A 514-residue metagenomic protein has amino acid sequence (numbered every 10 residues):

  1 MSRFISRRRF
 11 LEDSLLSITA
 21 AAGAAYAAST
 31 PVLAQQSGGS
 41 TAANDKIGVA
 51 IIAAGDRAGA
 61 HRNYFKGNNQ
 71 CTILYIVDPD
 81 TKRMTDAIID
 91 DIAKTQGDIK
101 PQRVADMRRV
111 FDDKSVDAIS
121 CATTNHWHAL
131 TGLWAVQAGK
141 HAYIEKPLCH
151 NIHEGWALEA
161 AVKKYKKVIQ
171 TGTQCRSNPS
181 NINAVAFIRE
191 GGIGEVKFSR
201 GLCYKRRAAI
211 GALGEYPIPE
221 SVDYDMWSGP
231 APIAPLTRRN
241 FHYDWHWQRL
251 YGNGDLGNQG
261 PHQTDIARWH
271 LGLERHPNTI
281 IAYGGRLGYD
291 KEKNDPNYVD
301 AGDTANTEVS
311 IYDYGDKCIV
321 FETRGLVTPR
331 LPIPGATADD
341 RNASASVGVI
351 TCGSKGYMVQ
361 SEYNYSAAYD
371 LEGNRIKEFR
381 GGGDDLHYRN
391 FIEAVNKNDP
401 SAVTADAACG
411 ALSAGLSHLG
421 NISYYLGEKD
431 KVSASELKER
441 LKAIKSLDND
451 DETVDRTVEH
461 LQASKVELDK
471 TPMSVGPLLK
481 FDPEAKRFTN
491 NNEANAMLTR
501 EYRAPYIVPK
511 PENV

Functional and structural regions predicted by a protein language model:
S2-H141, W156-V168: N-terminal glycine-/serine-/threonine-rich beta1-alpha1-beta2 phosphate-ribose binding loop of Rossmann-like
L11, R62, R108-F111, S120 (+9 more regions): Non-transmembrane alpha-helical segments in soluble domains of secreted/periplasmic/extracellular proteins
A34, N183, E195, R200 (+2 more regions): Contiguous beta-strand/loop segments that form the cofactor/metal-binding neighborhood of enzyme cores
I52-G55, V77-D80, D106-M107, A122-T123 (+5 more regions): Active-site-proximal beta-strand/loop segments in catalytic clefts of secreted hydrolases
A60, R83, D106-R109, W127-L130 (+10 more regions): Extracytoplasmic/secreted proteins, especially bacterial periplasmic and envelope-associated proteins
D80, V104, T124-H128, L148-H150 (+5 more regions): Short, solvent-exposed turn/loop segments enriched in Gly/Ser/Thr/Pro and often Arg
T123, W127-V136, K140-A157, I169-Q174 (+3 more regions): Extended, hydrophobic alpha-helical segments in both membrane/secreted and soluble proteins
H141-Y143, C149-M226: A contiguous active-site-proximal alpha/beta segment in oxidoreductase catalytic domains
